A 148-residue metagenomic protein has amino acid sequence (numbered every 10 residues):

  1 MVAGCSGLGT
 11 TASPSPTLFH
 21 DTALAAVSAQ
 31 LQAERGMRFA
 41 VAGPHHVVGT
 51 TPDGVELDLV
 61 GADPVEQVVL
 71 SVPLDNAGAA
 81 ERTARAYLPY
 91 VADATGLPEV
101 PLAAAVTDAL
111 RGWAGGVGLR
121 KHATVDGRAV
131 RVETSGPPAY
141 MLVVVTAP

Functional and structural regions predicted by a protein language model:
C5-G9: Bacterial signal peptide processing site
T10-T50: N-terminal export/targeting and maturation segments
D21, V41, P89-A92, L142: Intrinsically disordered, low-complexity regions enriched in small/polar residues
L31, V91, H122-V125: Extended hydrophobic/Leu-rich segments
G36-H46, L97-D126: Short glycine-rich, low-complexity/disordered patches
P44-R82, L119-P148: Amphipathic N-proximal alpha-helical interface segments
G61-A114: Long, charged/polar, surface-exposed segments that mediate recognition or autoinhibition
